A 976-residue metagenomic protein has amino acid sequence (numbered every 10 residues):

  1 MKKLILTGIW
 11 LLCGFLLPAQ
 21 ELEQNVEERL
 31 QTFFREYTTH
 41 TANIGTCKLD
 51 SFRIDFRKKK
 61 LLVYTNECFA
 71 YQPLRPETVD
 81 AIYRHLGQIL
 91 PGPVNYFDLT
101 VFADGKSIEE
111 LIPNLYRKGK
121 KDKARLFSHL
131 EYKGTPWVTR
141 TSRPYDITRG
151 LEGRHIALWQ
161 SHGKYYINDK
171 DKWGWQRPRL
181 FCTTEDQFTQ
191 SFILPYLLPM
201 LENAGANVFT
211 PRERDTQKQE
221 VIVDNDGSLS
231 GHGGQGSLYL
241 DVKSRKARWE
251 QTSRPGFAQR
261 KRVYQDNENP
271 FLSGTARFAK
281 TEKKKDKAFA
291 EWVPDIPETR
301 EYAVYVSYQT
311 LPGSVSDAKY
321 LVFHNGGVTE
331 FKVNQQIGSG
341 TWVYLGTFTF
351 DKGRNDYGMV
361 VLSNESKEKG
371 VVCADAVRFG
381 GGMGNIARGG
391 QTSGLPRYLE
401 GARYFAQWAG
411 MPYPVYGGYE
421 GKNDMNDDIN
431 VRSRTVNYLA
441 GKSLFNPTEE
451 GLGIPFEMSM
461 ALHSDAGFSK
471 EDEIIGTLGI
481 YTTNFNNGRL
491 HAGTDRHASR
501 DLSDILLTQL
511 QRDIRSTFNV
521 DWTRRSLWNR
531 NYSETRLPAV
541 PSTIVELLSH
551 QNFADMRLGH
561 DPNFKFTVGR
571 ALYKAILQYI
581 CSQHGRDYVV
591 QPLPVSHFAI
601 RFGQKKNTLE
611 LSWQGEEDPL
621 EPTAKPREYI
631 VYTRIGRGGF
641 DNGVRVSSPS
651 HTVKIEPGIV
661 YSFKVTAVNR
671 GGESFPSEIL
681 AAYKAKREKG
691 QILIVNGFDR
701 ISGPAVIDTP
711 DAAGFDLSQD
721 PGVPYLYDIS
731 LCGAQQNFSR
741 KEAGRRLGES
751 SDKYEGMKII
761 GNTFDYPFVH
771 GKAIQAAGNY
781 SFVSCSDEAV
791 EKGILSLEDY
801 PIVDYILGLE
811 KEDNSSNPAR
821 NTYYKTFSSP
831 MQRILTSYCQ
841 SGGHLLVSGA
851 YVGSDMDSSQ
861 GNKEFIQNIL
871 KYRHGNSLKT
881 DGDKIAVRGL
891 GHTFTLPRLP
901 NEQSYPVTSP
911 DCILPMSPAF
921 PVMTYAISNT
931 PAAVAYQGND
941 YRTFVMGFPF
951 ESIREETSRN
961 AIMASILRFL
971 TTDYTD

Functional and structural regions predicted by a protein language model:
P195-A204, R212, G389, I679-I802 (+2 more regions): Aromatic-Pro/Gly-enriched surface loop or interdomain linker that acts as a lid/target-recognition segment
T275, S363-E365, A376-G384, S464-G488 (+2 more regions): Active-site-adjacent mobile loop/cap segments within catalytic or ligand-binding domains
L399-H497, W528-Q551: Active-site microenvironments of hydrolase-like enzyme catalytic domains
L537-H550, A571, Y800, S837-S848 (+2 more regions): A glycine-centered loop/beta-turn motif at secondary-structure junctions
Y579-T623, G671-G690: Pro/Thr/Ser/Gly-rich low-complexity, intrinsically disordered linker/stalk tracts
T652-G672: Beta-strand-rich modules
R687-F698, A705-L717, G793-S859, Q937 (+1 more regions): Short alpha-beta junction capping motif
L809-I927, S958, I962: A glycine-rich, often tryptophan-bearing local segment used as a flexible ligand/cofactor-contacting loop or short
